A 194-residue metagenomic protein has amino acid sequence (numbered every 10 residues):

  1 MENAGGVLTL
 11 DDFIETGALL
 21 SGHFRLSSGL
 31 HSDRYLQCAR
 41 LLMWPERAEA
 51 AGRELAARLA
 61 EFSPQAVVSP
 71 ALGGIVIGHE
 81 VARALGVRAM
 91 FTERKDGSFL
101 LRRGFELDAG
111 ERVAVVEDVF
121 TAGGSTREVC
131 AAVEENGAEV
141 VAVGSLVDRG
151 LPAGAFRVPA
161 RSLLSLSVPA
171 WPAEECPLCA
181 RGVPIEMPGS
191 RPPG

Functional and structural regions predicted by a protein language model:
M1-G194: PRPP-associated nucleotide enzymes
